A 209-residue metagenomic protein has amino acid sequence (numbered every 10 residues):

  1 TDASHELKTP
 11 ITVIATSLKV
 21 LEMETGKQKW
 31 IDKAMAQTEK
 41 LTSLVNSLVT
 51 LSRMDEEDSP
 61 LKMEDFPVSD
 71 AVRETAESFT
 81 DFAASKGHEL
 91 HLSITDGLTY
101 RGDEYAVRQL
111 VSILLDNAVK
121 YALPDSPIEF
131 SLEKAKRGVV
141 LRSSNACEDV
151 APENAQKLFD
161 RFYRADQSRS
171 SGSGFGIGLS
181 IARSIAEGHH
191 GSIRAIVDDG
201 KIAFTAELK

Functional and structural regions predicted by a protein language model:
A36-L44: Short alpha-helical segment of the dimerization/phosphotransfer core of two-component systems
K62-D65, A84, E89-T99: Conserved catalytic submotifs in the C-terminal HATPase_c
V107-V111, V139: A residue-level detector for a conserved hydrophobic packing site within the catalytic ATP-binding domain
A118-V119: Short helix-loop "hinge" at the ATP-lid/N-box region of the Bergerat-fold HATPase_c
V150-Y163: Short conserved segment of the HATPase_c
G178, A182: Short alpha-helical Gxxx[C/S/T] motif in the catalytic ATP-binding
H190-G191, A195: Conserved glycine-rich
